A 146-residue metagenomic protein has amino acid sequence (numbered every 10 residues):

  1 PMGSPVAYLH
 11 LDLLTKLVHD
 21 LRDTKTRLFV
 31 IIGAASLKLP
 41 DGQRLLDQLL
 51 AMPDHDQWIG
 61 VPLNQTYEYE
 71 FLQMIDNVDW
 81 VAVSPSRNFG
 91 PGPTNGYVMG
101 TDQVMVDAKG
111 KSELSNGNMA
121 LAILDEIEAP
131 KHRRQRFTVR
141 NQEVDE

Functional and structural regions predicted by a protein language model:
M2-A7, T24-L28, A34-E146: Oxidoreductase cofactor-interface core, primarily capturing Rossmann-like NAD(P)-dependent enzymes
L9-K16: Charged helix-capping and loop-helix junction motifs
K16-T24: Glycosyltransferases and closely related glycan-assembly transferases that use nucleotide-activated donors
